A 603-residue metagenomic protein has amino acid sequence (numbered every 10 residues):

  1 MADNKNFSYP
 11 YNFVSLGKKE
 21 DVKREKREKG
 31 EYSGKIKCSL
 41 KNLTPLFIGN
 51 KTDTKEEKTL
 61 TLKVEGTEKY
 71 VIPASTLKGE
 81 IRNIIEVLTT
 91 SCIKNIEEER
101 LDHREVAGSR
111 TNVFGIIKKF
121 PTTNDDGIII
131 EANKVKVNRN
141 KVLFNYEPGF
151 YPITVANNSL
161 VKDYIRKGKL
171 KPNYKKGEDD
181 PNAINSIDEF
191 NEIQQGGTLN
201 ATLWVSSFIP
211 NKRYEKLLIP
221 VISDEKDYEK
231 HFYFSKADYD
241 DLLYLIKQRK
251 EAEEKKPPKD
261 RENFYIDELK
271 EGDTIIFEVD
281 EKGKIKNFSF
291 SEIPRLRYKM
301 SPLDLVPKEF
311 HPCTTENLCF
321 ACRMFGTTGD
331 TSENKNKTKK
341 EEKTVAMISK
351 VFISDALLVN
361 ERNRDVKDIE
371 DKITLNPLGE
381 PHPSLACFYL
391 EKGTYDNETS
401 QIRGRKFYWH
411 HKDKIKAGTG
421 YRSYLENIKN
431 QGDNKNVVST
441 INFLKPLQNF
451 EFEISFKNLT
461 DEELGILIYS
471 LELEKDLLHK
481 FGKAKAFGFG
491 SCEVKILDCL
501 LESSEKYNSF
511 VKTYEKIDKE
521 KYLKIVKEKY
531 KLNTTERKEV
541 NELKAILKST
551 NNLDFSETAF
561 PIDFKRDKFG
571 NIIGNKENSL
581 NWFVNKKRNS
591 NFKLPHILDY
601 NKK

Functional and structural regions predicted by a protein language model:
M1-K603: Basic, Gly/Ser/Thr-rich N-terminal segments that form RNA-phosphate-binding interfaces in CRISPR RAMP
